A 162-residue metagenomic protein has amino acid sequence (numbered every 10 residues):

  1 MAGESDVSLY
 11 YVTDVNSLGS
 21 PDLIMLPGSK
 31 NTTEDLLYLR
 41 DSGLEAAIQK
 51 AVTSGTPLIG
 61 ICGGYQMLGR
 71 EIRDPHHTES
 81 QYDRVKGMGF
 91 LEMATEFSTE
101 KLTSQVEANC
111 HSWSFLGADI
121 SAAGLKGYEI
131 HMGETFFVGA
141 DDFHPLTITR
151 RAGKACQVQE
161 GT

Functional and structural regions predicted by a protein language model:
M1-Y11: Short helix-loop-beta junction
E4-D6, T53, V85, A140: Short, well-ordered coil/turn elements that cap or connect secondary structure elements
L9-Y10, D14, S104-T162: C-terminal and late-domain segments of enzyme folds
V12, N16-G19, V52: A short, aliphatic-rich alpha-helical micro-motif
L18-L26: Terminal amphipathic helices with adjacent charged low-complexity linkers/tails
I24, M88, I130: Hydrophobic, well-ordered secondary-structure elements that form the walls of internal hydrophobic environments
P27-S29, M132: Glycine-rich His-Gly loop
K30-L116, A122-K126: Cysteine-nucleophile active-site neighborhood
